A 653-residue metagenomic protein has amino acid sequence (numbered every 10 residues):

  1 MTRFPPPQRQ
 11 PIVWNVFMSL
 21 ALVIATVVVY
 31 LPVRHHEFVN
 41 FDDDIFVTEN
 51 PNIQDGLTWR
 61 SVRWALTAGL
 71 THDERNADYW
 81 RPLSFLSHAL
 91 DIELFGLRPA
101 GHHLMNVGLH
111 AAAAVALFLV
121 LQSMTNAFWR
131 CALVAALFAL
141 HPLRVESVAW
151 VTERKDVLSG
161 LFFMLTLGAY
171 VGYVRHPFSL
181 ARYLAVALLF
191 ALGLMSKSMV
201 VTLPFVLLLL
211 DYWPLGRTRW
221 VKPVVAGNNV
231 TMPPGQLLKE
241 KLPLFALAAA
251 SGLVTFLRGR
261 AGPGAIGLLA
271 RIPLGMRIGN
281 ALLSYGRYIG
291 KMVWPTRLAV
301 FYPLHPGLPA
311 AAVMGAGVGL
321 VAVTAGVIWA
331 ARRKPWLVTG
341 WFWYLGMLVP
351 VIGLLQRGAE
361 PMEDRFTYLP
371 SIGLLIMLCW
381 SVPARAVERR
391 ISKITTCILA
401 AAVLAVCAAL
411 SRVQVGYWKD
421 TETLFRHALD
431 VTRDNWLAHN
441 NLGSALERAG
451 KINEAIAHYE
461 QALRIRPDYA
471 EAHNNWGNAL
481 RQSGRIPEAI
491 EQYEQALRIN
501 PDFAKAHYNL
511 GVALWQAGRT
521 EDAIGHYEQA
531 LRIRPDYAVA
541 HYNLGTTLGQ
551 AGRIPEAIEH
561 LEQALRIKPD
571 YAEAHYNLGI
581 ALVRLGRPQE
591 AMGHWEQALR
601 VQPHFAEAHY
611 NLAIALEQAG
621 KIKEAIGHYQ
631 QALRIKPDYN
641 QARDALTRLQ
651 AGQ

Functional and structural regions predicted by a protein language model:
M1-E460, R464-N475, D502-K505, N509: Polytopic membrane enzymes that build or remodel cell-surface glycoconjugates and lipids
L437-R448, E471-Q482, K505-Q516, V539-Q550 (+3 more regions): Conserved alpha-helical positions within TPR/SEL1-like repeat arrays
Q618, K623-Q653: Terminal, low-structured helical/coil segments at or just beyond the last alpha-helical repeat
